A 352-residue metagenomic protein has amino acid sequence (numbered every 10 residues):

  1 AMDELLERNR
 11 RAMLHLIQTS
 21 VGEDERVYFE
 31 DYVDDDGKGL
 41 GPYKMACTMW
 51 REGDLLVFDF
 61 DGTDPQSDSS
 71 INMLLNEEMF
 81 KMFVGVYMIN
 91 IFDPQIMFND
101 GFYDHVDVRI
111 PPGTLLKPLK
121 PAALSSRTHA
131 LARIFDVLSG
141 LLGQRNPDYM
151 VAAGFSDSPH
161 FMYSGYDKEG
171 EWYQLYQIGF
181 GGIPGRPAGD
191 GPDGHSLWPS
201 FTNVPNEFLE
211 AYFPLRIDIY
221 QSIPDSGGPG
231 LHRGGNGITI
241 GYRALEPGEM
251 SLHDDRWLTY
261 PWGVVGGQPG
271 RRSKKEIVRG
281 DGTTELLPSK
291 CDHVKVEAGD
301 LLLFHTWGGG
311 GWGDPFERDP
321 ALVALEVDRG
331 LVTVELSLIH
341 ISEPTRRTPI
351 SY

Functional and structural regions predicted by a protein language model:
A1-L338, S342, R346: Glycine/proline-enriched, intrinsically flexible loops and inter-domain linkers
I350-Y352: Hydrophobic alpha-helical segments, chiefly the membrane-spanning helices and signal/signal-anchor peptides
